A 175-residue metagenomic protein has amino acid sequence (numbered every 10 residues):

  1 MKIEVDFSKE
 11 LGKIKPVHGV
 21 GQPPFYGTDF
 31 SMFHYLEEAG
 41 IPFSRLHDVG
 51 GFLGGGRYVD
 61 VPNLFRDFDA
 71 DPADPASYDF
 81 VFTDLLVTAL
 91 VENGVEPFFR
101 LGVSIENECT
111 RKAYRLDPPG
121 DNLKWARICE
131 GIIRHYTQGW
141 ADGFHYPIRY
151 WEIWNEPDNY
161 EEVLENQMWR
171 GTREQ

Functional and structural regions predicted by a protein language model:
M1-Y150, R170-E174: Non-catalytic accessory regions flanking glycosidase/transglycosidase catalytic cores in CAZymes
S104-E106, W154-N159: Short, internal active-site loops enriched in acidic
P157-R173: Substrate-binding/catalytic cleft of secreted carbohydrate-active enzymes, primarily glycoside hydrolases
